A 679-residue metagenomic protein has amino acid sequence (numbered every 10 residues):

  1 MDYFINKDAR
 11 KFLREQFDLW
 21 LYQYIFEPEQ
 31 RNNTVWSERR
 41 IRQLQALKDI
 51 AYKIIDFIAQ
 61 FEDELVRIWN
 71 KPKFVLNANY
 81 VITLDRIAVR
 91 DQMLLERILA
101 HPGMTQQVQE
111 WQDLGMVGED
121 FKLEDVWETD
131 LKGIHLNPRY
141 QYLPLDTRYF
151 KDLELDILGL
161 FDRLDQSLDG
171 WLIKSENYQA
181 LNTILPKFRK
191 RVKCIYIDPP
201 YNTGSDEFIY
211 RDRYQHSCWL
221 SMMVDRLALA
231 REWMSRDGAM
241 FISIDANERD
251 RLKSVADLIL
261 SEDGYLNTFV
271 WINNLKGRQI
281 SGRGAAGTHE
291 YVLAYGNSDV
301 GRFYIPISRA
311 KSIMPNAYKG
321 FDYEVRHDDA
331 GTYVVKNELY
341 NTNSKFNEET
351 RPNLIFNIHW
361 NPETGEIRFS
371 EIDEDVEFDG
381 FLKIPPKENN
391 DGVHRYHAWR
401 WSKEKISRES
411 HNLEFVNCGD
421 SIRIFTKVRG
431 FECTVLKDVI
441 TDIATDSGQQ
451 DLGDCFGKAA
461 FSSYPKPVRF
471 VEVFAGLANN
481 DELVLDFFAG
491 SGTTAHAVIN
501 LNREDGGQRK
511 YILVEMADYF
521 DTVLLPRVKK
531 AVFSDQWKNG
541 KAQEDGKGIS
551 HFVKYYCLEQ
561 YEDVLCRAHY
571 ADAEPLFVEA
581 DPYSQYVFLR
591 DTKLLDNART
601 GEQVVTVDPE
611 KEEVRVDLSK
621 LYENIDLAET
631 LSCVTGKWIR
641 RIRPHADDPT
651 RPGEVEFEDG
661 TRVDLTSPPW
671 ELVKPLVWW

Functional and structural regions predicted by a protein language model:
M1-F161, D169, L185-R189, L227-R231 (+6 more regions): Accessory, often C-terminal, charged low-complexity segments
I5, A9, I173-N177, Q215-M223 (+3 more regions): Phosphate/oxyanion-binding active-site loops and adjacent basic polyanion-contact surfaces
D152-D165, E176, K190-S205, F431-K466: Active-site-adjacent "gating/activation" loops or surface patches in catalytic cores
R163-K187, I195, D206, D225 (+1 more regions): A conserved hydrophobic secondary-structure block that centers on an alpha-helix together with its immediately flanking
Q179, D225-A228, R469-V473, G492-N500: Contiguous, well-ordered alpha-helical segments that form the cores/surfaces of helical PPI scaffolds
K190-S205, A256, V484-V498: Conserved proline-anchored active-site loop of SAM-dependent methyltransferases that bridges a beta-strand
K193, P200-M222, S235-D237, N247-E248: Mobile active-site "lid"/loop adjacent to the S-adenosyl-L-methionine
G238-I242: Conserved beta-strand signature within the Rossmann-like core of class I S-adenosyl-L-methionine
